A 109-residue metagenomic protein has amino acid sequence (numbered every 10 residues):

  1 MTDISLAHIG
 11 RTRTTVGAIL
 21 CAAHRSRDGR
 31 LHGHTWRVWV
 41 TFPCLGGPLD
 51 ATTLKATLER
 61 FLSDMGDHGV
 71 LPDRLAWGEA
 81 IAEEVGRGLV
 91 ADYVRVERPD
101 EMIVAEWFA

Functional and structural regions predicted by a protein language model:
M1-A109: Charge-rich, low-complexity N-terminal segments
